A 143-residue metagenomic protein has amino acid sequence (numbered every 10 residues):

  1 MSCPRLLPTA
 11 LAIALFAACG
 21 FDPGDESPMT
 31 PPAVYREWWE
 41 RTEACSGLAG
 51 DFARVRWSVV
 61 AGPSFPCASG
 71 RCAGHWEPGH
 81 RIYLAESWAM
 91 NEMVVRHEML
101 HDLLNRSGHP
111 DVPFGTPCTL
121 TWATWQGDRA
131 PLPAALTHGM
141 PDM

Functional and structural regions predicted by a protein language model:
M1-P8: Bacterial N-terminal signal peptides that target proteins for export
F16-A18: C-terminal motif of bacterial Sec signal peptides marking the signal peptidase cleavage site
G20-M90, R106-M143: Metalloprotease/metallohydrolase-associated module, dominated by Zn2+-dependent proteases
M93-N105: Active-site recognition of the HExxH zinc-binding catalytic motif
